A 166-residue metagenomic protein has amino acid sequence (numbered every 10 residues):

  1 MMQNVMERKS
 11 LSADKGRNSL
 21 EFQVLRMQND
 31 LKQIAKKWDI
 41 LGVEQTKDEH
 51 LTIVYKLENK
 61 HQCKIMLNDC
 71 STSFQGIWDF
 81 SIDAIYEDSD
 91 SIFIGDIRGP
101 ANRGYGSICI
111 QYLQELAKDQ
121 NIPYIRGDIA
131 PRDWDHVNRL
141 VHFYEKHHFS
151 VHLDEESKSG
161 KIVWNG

Functional and structural regions predicted by a protein language model:
M1-A101, Q111, E115-A130, E145-G166: Non-catalytic substrate-recognition and accessory regions of acyl/acetyltransferase enzymes
I65, W134-H136, V141-H142: Preference for well-ordered, secondary-structure-rich cores of eukaryotic proteins
G104: Conserved glycine(s) of the Walker
S107: Residues forming the Rossmann-fold NAD(P)(H) cofactor-binding site
